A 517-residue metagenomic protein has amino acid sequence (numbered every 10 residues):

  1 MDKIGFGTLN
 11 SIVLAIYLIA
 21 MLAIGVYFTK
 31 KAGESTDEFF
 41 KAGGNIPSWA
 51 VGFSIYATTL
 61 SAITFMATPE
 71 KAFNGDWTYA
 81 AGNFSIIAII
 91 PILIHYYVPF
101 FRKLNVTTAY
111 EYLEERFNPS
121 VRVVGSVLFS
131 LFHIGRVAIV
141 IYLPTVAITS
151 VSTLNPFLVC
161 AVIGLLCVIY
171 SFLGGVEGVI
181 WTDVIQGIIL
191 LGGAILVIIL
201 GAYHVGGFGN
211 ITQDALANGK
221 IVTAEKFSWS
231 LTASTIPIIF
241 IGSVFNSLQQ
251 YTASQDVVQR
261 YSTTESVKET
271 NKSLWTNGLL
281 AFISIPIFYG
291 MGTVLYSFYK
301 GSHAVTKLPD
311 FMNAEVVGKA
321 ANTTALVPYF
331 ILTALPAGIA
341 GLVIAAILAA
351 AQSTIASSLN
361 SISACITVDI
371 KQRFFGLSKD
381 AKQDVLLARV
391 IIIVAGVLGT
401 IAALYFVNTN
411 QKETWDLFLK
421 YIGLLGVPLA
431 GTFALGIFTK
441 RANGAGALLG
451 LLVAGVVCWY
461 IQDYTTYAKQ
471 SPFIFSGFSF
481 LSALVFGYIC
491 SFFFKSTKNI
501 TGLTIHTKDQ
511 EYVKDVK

Functional and structural regions predicted by a protein language model:
M1-K517: Membrane-embedded helix-loop-helix hairpins and adjacent transmembrane boundary segments in multi-pass transporters
